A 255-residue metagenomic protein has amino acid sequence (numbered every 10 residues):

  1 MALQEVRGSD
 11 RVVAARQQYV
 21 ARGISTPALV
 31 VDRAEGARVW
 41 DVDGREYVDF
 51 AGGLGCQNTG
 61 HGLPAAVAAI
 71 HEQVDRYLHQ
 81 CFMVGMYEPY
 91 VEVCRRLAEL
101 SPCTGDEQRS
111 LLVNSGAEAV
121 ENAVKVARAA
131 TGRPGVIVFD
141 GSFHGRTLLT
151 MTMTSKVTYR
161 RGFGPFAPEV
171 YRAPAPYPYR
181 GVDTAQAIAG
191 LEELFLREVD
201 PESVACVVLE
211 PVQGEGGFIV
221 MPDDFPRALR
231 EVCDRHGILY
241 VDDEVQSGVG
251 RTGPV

Functional and structural regions predicted by a protein language model:
M1-E35, V74, G85, Y90 (+1 more regions): Active-site-adjacent loop/helix segments that line or gate small-molecule/cofactor pockets in enzymes
V6, Q18, E46-I137: Glycine-rich loop-to-alpha-helix module at the N-terminal edge of alpha/beta enzyme cores
A28-A51: Active-site and channel-lining beta-strand-loop segments that bind or position nucleotide-derived/phosphorylated
R45, C206, I238-Y240: Hydrophobic "anchor" residues on beta-strands that sit immediately upstream of conserved functional sites
V48-A51, P174, A205-V212: Short beta-strands and strand-loop turn motifs
C56-N58, M86, Y179-G181, G214-G216 (+1 more regions): Short, small-residue-enriched loops and turns at beta-alpha junctions that line or gate enzyme active sites
R95-C206: PLP-dependent aspartate aminotransferase-fold enzymes
I219-T252: Catalytic PLP-binding core of fold-type I/II PLP enzymes
